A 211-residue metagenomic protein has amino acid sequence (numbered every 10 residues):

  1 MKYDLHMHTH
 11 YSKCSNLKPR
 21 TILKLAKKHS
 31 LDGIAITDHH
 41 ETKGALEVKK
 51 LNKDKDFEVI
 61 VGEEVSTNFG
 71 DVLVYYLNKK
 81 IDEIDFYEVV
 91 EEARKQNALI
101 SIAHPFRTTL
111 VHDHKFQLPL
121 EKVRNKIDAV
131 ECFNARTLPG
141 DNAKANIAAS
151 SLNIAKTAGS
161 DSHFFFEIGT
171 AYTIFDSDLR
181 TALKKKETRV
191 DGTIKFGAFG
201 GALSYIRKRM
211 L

Functional and structural regions predicted by a protein language model:
M1-T9, K13-S15, P19-K24, K43-E47 (+4 more regions): Charged catalytic cores and adjacent phosphate/nucleic-acid-binding surfaces used for phosphate/nucleic-acid chemistry
K2, K95-P105: Short beta-strand/loop segments at the ligand-binding rim of alpha/beta enzyme cores
L23-H40, A98-S101: Divalent metal-dependent hydrolysis catalytic cores, especially in the metallo-beta-lactamase
A35, I60, S101, A155-T157: Structural detector of well-ordered beta-strand residues that form the stable sheet scaffold of enzyme domains
H39, G62-E64: Active-site-proximal beta-strand/loop segments in catalytic clefts of secreted hydrolases
H39, H104-P105, S162: Short, well-ordered beta-to-alpha junction loops that form the rim of enzyme active sites and present histidine/acidic
E83-Y87, A103: Ordered, amphipathic secondary-structure segments that act as subunit-interaction surfaces in large macromolecular
Y87-V90, K95: Short, acidic loop-to-helix structural element flanking the phosphoryl-transfer center in phosphate-processing enzymes
